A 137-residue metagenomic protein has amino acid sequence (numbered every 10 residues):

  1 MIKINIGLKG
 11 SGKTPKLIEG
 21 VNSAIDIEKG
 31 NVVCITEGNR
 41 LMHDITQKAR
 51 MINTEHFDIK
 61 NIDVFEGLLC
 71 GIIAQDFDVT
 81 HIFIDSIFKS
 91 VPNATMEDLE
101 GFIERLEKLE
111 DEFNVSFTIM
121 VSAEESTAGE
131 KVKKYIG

Functional and structural regions predicted by a protein language model:
M1, G30-N31, F77-T80, V115: Short coil/turn segments at beta-strand junctions that form active-site/ligand-binding loops
M1-I4, L17, E100-F102, G137: Gram-positive cell-envelope targeting signals
I2-I72, G129-E130: Conserved P-loop
D78, I84-G137: Replace "adjacent to P-loop NTPase cores in ATP/GTP-dependent enzymes" with "adjacent to NTP-binding cores
